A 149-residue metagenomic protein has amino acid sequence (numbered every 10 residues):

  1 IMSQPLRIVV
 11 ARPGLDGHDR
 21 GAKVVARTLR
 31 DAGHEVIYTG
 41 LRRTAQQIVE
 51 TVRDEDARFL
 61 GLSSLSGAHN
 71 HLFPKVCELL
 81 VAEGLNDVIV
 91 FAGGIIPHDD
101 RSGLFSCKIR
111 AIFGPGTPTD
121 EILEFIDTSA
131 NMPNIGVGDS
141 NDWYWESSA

Functional and structural regions predicted by a protein language model:
M2-T39, Q46, E50-R53, T128-P133 (+1 more regions): ATP-dependent carboxylate/acyl-activation modules
A22-E124: Cofactor-cradling patches in redox/metallo enzymes
S63, G138-S140: Compositionally biased, intrinsically disordered low-complexity regions
R101-S106, A130-G138: Noncatalytic linker/hinge segments flanking ATPase motor cores
